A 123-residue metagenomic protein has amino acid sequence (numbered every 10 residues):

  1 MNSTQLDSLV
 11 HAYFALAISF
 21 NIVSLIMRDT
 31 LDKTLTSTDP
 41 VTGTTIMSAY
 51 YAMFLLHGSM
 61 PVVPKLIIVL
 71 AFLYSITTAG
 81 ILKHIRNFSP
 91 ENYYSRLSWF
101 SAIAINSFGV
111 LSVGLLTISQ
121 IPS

Functional and structural regions predicted by a protein language model:
M1-I18, F108, S112-S123: Cytosolic juxtamembrane helix and N-cap/initiation of the first transmembrane helix
M1-L6, I22-S37, Y93: Short juxtamembrane and helix-loop transition motifs at transmembrane-helix boundaries in membrane proteins
A15-S19, T36-G58, L70-T77: Core segments of alpha-helical transmembrane spans in multipass integral membrane proteins
I22-D32, G80-S89, I118-P122: Juxtamembrane "helix-exit" motif on the non-cytosolic side of transmembrane helices
K33-V41, E91-A102: Non-cytosolic membrane-interface motifs at loop->transmembrane helix junctions
T34, P61-I68: Short, aromatic-rich membrane-interface segments at the entry and exit of alpha-helical transmembrane domains
L66, A79-F100: Membrane-helix boundary connector in multi-pass membrane proteins
I68-T77, W99-S107: Hydrophobic alpha-helical segments of small multi-pass membrane proteins
